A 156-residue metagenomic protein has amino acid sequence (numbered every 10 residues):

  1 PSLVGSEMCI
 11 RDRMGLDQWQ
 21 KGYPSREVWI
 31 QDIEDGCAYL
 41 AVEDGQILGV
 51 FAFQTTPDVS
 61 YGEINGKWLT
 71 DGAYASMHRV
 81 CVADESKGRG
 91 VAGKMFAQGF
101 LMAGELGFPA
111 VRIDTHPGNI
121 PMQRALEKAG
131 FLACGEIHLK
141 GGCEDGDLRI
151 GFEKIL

Functional and structural regions predicted by a protein language model:
P1-G5, C9-I10: Single conserved hydrophobic/aromatic residue that forms the stacking wall/gate of nucleotide- or nucleobase-binding
R11-Q31: Conserved GNAT-fold acetyl-CoA-binding loop/helix
D35-Q54: Conserved beta-hairpin
A52-C81, K87, K140-C143: Conserved acyl-donor/pantetheine-binding loop and adjacent beta-alpha core of acyl/acetyltransferases and related
V82, G88-L101, R124-K128: Conserved acetyl-CoA-binding loop-helix of GNAT-fold acetyltransferases
K87, I113-Q123: Conserved beta-strand-loop-alpha-helix junction that forms the acyl-donor binding cleft
F96, A103-T115: Conserved GNAT acetyl-CoA-binding A-motif
D114, E127-L148: Conserved catalytic-core motifs of GNAT/GCN5-like acyltransferases
